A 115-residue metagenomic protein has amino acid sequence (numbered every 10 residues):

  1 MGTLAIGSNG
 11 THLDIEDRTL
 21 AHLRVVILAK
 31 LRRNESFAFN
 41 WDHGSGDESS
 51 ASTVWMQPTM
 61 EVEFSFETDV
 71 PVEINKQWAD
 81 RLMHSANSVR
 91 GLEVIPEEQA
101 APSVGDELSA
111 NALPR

Functional and structural regions predicted by a protein language model:
M1, R24-L28, N40-D42: Intrinsically disordered, low-complexity boundary segments flanking structured domains
M1-E16: Short, extreme N-terminal segment that most often corresponds to the first beta-strand
N9, R18, D42-G44: Histidine- and/or cysteine-centered catalytic micro-motif in compact active-site loops
I15, H22-V25, R115: N-terminal intrinsically disordered, cationic/polar leader segments that include organellar targeting peptides
A21-H22, V70: Short, surface-exposed beta-strand-loop junctions and turns on beta-sheet-rich folds
H22, V26-N34, S85-V89: Conserved short hydrophobic interaction patches
E35-P71: Short, structured protein-protein interaction patches enriched in aromatics and acidic/basic residues, typified by
D69-R115: Mixed-charge, glycine-accented linear interaction segment located at domain edges/termini
